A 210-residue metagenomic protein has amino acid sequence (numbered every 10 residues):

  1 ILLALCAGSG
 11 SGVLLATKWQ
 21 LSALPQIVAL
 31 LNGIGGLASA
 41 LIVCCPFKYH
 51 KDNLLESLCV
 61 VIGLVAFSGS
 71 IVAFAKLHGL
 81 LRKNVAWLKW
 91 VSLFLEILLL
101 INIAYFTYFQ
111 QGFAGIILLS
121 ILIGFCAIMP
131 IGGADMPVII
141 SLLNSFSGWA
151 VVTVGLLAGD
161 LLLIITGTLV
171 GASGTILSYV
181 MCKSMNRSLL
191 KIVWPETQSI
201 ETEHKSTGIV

Functional and structural regions predicted by a protein language model:
I1-L2, L14-P25, A40-N53: Transmembrane alpha-helix boundary signature
I1-S9, D52-F67, F109-L119: Structural signature of hydrophobic alpha-helical transmembrane segments
L2-A4, A23-G35, R82-L95, P137-F146: Cytoplasmic-side transmembrane-helix entry/capping segments in multi-pass membrane proteins
S9-L14, G33-C45, E56-V72, V180: Mid-bilayer segments of alpha-helical transmembrane spans in multi-pass integral membrane proteins that mediate
G10-V28, S70-N84, I123-M136, S178-C182: C-terminal ends of transmembrane helices
C44-K51, Y108-G112, G133, V138 (+1 more regions): Transmembrane helix-loop junctions at the membrane interface of multipass transporters and ion channels
H50-L64, V154-I176: Structural signal for the N-terminal portions of transmembrane helices and their immediately preceding loop/interface
L169-V210: Membrane-interfacial segments at transmembrane helix termini in multi-pass membrane proteins
